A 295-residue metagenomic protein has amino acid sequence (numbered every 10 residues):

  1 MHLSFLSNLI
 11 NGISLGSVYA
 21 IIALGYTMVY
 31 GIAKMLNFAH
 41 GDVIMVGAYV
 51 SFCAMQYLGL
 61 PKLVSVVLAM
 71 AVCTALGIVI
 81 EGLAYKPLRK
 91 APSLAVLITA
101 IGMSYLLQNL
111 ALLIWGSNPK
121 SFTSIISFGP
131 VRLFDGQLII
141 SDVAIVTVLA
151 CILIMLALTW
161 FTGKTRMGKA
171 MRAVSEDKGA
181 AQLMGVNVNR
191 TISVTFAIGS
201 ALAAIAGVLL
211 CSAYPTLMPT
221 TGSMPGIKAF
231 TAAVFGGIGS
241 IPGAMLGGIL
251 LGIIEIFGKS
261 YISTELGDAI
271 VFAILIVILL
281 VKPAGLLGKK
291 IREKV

Functional and structural regions predicted by a protein language model:
M1-I22, V50, P61-S65, A91-A95 (+4 more regions): Membrane-interfacial amphipathic/re-entrant helices at transmembrane-helix boundaries
I10, I32-V79, L83, L88 (+1 more regions): Membrane-embedded helix boundary and interhelical linker motif in transport proteins
L15-G16, Q137-L217, I241-G247: Helix-loop-helix "hairpin" substructures at the membrane interface of multi-pass membrane proteins
Y19-I21, G59-A71, S193-A203, L209-A273: Transmembrane alpha-helical segments in multi-pass inner-membrane proteins
Y26, G59-M103, L110, L246-L251 (+1 more regions): Alpha-helical transmembrane segments within multi-pass membrane transporters and channels
A39, L63-V64, L94-A95, R166 (+4 more regions): Residues that define the loop-to-transmembrane-helix transition and helix capping in multi-pass membrane transporters
A48-F52, M70-L76, M103-L110, A150-T159 (+4 more regions): Hydrophobic core segments of alpha-helical transmembrane domains in multi-pass membrane transport and ion-translocation
P87-L88, S93-K164, T191-V194, F257 (+4 more regions): Transmembrane helix-bundle core of multi-pass membrane transporters and related energy-transducing complexes
